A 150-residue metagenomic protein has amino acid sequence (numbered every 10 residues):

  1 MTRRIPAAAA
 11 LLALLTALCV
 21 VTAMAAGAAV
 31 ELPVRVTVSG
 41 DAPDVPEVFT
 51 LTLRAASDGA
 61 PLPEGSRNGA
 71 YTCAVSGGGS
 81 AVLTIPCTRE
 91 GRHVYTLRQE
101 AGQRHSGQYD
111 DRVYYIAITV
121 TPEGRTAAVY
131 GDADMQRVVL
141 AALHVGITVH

Functional and structural regions predicted by a protein language model:
T2-H150: Solvent-exposed loop/turn and edge beta-strand elements of beta-rich ligand-binding domains
